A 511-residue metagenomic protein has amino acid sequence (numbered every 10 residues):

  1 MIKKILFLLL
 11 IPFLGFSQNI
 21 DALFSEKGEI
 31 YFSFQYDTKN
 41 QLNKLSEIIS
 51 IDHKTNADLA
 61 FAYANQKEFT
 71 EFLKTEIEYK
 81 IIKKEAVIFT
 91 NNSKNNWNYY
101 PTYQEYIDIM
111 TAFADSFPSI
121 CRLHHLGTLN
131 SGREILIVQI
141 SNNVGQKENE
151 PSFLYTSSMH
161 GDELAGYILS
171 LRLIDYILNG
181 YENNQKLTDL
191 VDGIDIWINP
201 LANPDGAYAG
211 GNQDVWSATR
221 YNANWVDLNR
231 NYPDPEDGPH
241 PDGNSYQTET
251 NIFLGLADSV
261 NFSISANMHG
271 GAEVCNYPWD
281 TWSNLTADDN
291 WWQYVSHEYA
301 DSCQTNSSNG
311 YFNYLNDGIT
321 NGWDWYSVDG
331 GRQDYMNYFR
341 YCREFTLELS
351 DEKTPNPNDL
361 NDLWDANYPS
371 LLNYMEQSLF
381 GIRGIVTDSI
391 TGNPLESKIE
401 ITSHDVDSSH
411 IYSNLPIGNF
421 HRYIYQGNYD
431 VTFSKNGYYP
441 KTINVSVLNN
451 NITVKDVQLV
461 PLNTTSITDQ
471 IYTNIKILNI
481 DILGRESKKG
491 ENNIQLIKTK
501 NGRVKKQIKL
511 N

Functional and structural regions predicted by a protein language model:
K4-L14: Sec-dependent N-terminal signal peptides
K147-H297, D301, T305-N309, M336-L349 (+1 more regions): Active-site/substrate-binding loop(s) of hydrolase catalytic cores
I382-S389, V457: A short, amphipathic beta-strand motif
I390, Q458-S487: Residue-level detector of functionally pivotal "anchor" positions at catalytic/ligand-binding pockets or at interdomain
N393-L395, I401-Y425: Short, acidic Ser/Thr/Gly-rich low-complexity loop/linker segments typical of extracellular and cell-surface proteins
Q426-G437: A short, solvent-exposed beta-strand micro-motif common in secreted/extracellular proteins
N436-P461: Structured interaction patches on ligand/partner-binding surfaces of diverse proteins
I494-N511: C-terminal tail/sorting-segment detector
